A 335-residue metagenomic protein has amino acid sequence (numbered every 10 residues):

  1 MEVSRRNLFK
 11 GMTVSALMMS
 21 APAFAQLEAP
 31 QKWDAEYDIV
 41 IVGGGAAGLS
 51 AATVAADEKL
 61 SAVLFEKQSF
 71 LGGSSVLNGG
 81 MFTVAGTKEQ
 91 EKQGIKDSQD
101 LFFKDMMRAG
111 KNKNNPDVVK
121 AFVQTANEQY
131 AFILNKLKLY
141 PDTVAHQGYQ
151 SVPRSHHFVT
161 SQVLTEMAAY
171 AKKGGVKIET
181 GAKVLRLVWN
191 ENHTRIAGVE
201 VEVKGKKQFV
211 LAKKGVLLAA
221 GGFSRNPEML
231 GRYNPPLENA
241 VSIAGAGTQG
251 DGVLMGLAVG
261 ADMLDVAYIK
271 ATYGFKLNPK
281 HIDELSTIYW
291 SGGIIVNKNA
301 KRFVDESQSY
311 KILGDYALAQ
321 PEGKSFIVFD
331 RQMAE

Functional and structural regions predicted by a protein language model:
M1-S15: N-terminal secretory signal peptides and thylakoid transit peptides that target proteins across membranes
A29, S61, K67-K177, I295-V296 (+1 more regions): Conserved N-terminal/central alpha/beta ligand/cofactor-binding core
W33-G45: Beta1/beta-strand and adjacent pyrophosphate-binding region of the FAD-binding site in flavoprotein oxidoreductases
A35-Y37, K206-G215: Core beta-strand elements of the Rossmann-like FAD/NAD(P) dinucleotide-binding domain in flavoenzyme oxidoreductases
G48: N-terminal Rossmann-fold NAD(P) dinucleotide-binding loop
F158-F209: Helical element adjacent to the flavin cofactor pocket in flavoenzyme catalytic cores
L211-K276, I282: Glycine-rich loop(s) and the adjacent beta-strand/alpha-helix scaffold that form part
Q249, V253-M255, D262-E335: An anion/pyrophosphate-binding glycine-rich loop and adjacent beta-alpha core in soluble alpha-beta enzymes
